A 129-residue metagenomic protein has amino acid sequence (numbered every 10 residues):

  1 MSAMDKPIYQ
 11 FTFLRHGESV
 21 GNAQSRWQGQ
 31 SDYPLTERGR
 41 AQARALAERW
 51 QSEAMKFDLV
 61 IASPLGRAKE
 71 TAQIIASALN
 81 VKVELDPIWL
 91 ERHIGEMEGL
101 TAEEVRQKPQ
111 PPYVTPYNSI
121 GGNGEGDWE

Functional and structural regions predicted by a protein language model:
M1-Q10, L46-S52, V81, R92-E104: Acidic, low-complexity terminal tails and accessory targeting/binding regions of phosphate-metabolizing enzymes
Y9-V81, K108: Active-site-proximal alpha-helix that buttresses catalytic centers in soluble enzyme cores
S77-E129: Phosphate-handling substructures
